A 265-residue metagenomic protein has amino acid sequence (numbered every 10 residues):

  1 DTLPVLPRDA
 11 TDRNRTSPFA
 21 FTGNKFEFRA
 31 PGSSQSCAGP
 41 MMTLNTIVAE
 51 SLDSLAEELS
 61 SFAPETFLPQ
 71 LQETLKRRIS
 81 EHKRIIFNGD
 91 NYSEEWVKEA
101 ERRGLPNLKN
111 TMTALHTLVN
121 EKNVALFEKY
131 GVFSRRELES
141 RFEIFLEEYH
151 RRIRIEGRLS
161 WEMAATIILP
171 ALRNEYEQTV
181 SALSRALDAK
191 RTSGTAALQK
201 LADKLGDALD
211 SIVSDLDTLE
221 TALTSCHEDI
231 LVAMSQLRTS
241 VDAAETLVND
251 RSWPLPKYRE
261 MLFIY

Functional and structural regions predicted by a protein language model:
D1-Y265: Acidic, glycine-enriched catalytic cores built around paired aspartates
